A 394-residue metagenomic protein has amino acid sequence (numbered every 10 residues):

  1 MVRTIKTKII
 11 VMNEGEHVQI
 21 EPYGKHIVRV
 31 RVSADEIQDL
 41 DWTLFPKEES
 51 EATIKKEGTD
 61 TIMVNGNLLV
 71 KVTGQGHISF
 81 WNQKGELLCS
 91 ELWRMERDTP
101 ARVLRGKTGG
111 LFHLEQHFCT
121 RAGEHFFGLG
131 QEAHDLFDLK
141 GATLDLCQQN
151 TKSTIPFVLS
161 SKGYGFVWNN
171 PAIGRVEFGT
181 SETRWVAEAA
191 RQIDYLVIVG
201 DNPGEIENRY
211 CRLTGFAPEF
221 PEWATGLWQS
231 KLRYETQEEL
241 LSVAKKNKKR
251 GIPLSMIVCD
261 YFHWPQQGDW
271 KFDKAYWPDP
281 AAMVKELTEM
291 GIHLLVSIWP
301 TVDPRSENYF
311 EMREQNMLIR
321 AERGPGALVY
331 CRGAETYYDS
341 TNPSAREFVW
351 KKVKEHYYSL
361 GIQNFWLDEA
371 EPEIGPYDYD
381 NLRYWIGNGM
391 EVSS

Functional and structural regions predicted by a protein language model:
M1-A224, S230-L232, T236-K245, M256 (+5 more regions): N-terminal accessory segment at the very beginning of proteins
S33-D35, P253-S394: Aromatic- and carboxylate-enriched substrate-binding clefts and catalytic-loop regions of carbohydrate-active enzymes
K249-R250: Ser/Thr/Asn(+Pro)-rich, low-complexity disordered segments
